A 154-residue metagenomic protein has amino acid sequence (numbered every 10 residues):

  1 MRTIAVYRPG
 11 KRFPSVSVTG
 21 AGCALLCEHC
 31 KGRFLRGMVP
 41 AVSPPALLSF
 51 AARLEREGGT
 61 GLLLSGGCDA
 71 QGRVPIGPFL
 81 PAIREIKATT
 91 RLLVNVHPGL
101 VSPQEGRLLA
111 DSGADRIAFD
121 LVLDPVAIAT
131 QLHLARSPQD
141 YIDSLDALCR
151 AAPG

Functional and structural regions predicted by a protein language model:
M1-V39: N-terminal [4Fe-4S]-dependent radical SAM core
I4-Y7, V16, S49, G58 (+1 more regions): Structured catalytic core of nucleotide-sugar glycosyltransferases
P14-V16, L25-E28, P45, S49-A52 (+1 more regions): N-terminal, well-ordered alpha-helical segments
G32-L47, L54-P78, I86-C149, G154: Core AdoMet radical
